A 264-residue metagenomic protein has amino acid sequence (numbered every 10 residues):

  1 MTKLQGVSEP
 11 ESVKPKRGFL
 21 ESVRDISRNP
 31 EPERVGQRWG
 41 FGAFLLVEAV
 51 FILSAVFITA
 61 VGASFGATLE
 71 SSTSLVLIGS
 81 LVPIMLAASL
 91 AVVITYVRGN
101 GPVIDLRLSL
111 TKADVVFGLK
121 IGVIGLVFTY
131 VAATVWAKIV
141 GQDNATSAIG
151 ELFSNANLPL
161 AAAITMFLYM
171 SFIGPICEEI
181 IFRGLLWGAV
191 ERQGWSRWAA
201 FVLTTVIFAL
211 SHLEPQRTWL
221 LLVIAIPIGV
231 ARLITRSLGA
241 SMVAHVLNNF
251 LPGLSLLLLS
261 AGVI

Functional and structural regions predicted by a protein language model:
M1-F117, Y130, F250-I264: N-terminal, membrane-interfacial amphipathic/helix-forming hydrophobic leader that caps and precedes the first
W39-V47, L75-G79, P83, A113-I121 (+6 more regions): Alpha-helical transmembrane segments of integral membrane proteins
F44-V56, L81-A88, G118-Y130, F167 (+6 more regions): Alpha-helical transmembrane spans of integral membrane proteins, capturing the lipid-embedded, hydrophobic core of TM
I58-A63, I94-T95, G99, A133-G141 (+4 more regions): Membrane-water interface at transmembrane helix exits
S64-A67, V76-G79, D143-S147, E179-I180 (+2 more regions): N-terminal start-of-chain detector that recognizes signal peptides and the immediate post-cleavage beginning
L69-S74, P102-G174, R192, G262-I264: Juxtamembrane helix-loop-helix connectors linking adjacent transmembrane helices in multi-pass membrane enzymes
Y130, E151-I264: Transmembrane helix-loop-helix hairpins at the membrane interface of multi-pass integral membrane proteins
